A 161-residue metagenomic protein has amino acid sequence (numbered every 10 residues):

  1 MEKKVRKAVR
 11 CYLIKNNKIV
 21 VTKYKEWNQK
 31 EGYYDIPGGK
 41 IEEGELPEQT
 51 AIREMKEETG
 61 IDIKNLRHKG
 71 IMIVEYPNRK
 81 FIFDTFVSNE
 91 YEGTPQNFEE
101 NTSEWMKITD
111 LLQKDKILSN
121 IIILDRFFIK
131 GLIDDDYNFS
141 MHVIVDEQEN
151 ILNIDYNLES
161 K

Functional and structural regions predicted by a protein language model:
M1-V20, K40: Conserved N-terminal beta-strand and adjoining loop/helix that marks the start of the Nudix/MutT-like hydrolase domain
I14-K18, W27, E42, N89-T94 (+1 more regions): Short, charged/polar surface micro-motifs in flexible loops or helix N-caps
T22, I71-I73, I154: Residue-level detector of high-confidence beta-strand sites
N28-G32: A conserved beta-turn-beta hairpin within the catalytic core of GNAT-like acetyltransferases that forms part
Y34-G39: Conserved acetyl-CoA binding element of GNAT-fold acetyltransferases
I41-K64, E75-L124, N153-K161: Unchanged
K69-E75, I144: Short, solvent-exposed loop/turn elements at beta->coil junctions and helix N-caps that rim active or binding pockets
K130-K161: Charged phosphate-binding loop/patch that engages nucleotide di/tri-phosphates or the phosphate backbone of nucleic
